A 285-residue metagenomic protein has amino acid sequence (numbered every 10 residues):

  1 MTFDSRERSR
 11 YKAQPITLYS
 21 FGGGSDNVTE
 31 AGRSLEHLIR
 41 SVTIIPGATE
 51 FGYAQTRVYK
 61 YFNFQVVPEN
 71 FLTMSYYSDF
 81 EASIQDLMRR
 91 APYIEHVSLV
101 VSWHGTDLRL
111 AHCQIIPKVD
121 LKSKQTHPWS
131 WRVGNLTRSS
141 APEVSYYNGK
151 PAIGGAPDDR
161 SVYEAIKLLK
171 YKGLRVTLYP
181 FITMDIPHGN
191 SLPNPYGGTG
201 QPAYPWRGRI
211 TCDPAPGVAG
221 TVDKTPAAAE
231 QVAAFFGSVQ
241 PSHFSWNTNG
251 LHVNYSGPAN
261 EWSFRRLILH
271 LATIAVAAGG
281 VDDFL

Functional and structural regions predicted by a protein language model:
M1-Y53, F62-E69, Y93: Polar, S/T/G-rich
G23, V28-G32, Y61-L72, S78-D79 (+3 more regions): Generic alpha-helix detector with strongest preference for long hydrophobic helices that associate with membranes
N27-T29, S83-I94, S98-V100: Generic detector of contiguous secondary-structure segments
R33, M88, I274-A275: A general structural signal for stabilizing positions within well-ordered secondary structure
V42-Y59, E95-L285: Substrate-binding cleft and catalytic face of glycoside hydrolase catalytic domains, especially the flexible beta-alpha
F64-P92, Y146-V162, F264: Short linear interaction motifs
